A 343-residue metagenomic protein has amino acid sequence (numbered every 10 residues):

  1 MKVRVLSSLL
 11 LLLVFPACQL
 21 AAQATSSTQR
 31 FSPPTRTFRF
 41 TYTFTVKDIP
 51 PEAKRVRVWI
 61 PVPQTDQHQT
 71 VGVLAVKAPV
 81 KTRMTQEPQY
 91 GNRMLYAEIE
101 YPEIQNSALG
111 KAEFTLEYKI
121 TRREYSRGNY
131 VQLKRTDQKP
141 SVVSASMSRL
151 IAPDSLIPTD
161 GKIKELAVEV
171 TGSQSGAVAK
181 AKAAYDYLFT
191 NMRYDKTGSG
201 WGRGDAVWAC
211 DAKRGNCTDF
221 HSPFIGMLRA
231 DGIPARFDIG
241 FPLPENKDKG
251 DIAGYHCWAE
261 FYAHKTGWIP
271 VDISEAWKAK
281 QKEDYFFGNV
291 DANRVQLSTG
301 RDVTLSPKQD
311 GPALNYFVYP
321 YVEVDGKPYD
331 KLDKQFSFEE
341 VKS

Functional and structural regions predicted by a protein language model:
M1-V5: Positively charged n-region of N-terminal signal peptides that target proteins for export
S7-Q19: Bacterial N-terminal signal peptides
Q23-S126: Intrinsically disordered, low-complexity N-terminal segments that are enriched in acidic
P50-P51, P63-Q67, T121, V168-S175 (+3 more regions): Sec-exported extracytoplasmic/periplasmic mature domains
E87, E113-Y194, G200-D211: Acidic low-complexity segments
A177-A184, K213-L228: Active-site nucleophilic cysteine motif
S222-D310: Hydrophobic/aromatic-rich core segments of domains that either
V290-S343: Low-complexity, Gly/Ser/Thr/Pro-rich intrinsically disordered linker/tail segments
